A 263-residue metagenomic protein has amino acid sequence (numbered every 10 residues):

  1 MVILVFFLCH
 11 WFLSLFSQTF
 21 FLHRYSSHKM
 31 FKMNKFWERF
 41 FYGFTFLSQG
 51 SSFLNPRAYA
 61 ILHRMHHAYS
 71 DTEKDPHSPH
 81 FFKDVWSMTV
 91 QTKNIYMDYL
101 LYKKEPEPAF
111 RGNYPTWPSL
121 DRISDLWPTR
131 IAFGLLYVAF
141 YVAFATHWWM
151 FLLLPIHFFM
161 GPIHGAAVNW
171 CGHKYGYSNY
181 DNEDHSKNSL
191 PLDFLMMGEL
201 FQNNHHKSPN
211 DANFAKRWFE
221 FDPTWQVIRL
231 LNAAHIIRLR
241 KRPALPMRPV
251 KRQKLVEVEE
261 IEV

Functional and structural regions predicted by a protein language model:
M1-A167, D211-V263: Non-catalytic, topology-defining segments of multipass membrane proteins
L22, L62, G172, N204-H205: Single, functionally critical "micro-switch" positions that shape active/binding sites and transmembrane helices
Y25-S27, W170-S178: A cytosolic-side transmembrane-helix exit/cap motif
F53, R111-P118, Y175-F201, H205-S208: Active-site-proximal inter-transmembrane loops
P162, A166, W170, L190-E199 (+3 more regions): Short amphipathic alpha-helical segments
